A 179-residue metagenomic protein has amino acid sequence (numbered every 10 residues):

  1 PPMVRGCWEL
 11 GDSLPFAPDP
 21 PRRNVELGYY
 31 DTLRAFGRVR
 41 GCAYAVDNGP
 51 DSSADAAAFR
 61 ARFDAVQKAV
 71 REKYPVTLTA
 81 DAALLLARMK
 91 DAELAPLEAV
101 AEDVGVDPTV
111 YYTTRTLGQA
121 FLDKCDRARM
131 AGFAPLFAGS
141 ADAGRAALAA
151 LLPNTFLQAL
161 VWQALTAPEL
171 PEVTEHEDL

Functional and structural regions predicted by a protein language model:
P1-L179: Patatin-like phospholipase
